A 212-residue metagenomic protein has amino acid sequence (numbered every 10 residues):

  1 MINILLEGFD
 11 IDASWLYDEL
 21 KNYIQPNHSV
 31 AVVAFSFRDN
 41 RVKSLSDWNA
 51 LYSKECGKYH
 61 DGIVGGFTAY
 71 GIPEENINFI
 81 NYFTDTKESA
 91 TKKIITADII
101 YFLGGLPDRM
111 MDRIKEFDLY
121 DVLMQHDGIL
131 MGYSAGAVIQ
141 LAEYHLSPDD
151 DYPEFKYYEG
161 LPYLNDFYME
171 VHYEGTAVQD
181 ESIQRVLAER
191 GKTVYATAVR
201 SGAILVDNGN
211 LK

Functional and structural regions predicted by a protein language model:
M1-I2, S46-W48, A69, D98-Y101 (+3 more regions): A generic short-segment signal for beta-strand/edge and adjacent turn/coil regions
M1-I95, F102-L103, T193-K212: Extended, subdomain-level signal for the structured scaffold at the beginning of enzyme domains
W15, F79, D85, I95-D98 (+4 more regions): Sparse, context-dependent recognition of short Cys/His-centered cofactor- or disulfide-binding micro-motifs
S36-R38, G105-D108, A135-G136: Short glycine-rich anion-binding loops that position phosphate/pyrophosphate groups of nucleotides and phosphorylated
E88-M131: Hydrophobic, well-structured mid-protein blocks that either form specific transmembrane helices
M111-E116, Y120-M124, G128-I129, A137-K212: Active-site-adjacent pocket-lining segments in enzyme domains
